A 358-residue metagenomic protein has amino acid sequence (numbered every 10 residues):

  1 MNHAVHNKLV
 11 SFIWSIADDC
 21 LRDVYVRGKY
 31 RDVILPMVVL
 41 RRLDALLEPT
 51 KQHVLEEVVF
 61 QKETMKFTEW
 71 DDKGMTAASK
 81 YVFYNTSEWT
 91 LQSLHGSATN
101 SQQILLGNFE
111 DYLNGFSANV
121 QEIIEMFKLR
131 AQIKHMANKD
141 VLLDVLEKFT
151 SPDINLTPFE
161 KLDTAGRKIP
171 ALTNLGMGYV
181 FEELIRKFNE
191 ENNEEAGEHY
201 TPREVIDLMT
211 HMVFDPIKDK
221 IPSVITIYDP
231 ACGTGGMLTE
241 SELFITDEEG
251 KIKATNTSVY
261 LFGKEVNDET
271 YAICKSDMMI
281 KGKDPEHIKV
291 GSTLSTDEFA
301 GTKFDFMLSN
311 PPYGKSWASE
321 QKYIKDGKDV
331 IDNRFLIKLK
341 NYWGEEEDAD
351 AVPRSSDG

Functional and structural regions predicted by a protein language model:
M1-I217, H287-E298: Non-catalytic, mostly N-terminal accessory regions of nucleic-acid modification and defense proteins
W14, F83, Y271, W317-A318 (+1 more regions): Tryptophan-centered motif/residue detector
D18-L21, A165-G166, E190-A196, I227 (+2 more regions): Glycine- and acidic
V39, L47, M75-A77, F83 (+5 more regions): Aromatic-residue hotspot detector
K62, K73, G166, E249-G250 (+2 more regions): Intrinsic-disorder/low-complexity loop/linker signature
K168-M177, P222-I227, A254-L261, P353-G358: Glycine-rich, flexible loop segments associated with nucleotide phosphate handling
H199-S309, G314-D329: Conserved S-adenosyl-L-methionine
A254, G314-G358: Mobile active-site "lid"/loop adjacent to the S-adenosyl-L-methionine
